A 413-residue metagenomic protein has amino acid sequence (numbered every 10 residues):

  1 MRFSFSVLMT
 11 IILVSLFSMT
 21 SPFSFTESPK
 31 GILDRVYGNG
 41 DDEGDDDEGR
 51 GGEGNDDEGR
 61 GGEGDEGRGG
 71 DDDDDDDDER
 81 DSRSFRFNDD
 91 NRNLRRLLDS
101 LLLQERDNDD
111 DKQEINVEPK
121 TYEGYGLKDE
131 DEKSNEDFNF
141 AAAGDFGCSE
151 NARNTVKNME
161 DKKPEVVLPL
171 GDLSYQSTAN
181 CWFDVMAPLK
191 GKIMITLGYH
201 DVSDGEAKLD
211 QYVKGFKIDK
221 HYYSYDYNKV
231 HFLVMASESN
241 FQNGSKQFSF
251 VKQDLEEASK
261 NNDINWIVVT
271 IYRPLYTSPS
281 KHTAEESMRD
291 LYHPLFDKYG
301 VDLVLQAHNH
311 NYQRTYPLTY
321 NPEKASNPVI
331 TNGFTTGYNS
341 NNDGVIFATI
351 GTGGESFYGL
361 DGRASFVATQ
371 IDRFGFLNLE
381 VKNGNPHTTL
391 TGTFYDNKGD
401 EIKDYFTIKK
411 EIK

Functional and structural regions predicted by a protein language model:
M1-S24: Classical Sec-dependent N-terminal signal peptides that target proteins to the secretory pathway
E27-Y37, D81-R106: Alpha-helical segments embedded in low-complexity/disordered contexts
N39-S82, D109-D111: Long, acidic low-complexity intrinsically disordered regions
E105, D109-C181, S278: N-terminal active-site segment of His-dependent metallophosphoesterases
V117-K128, N139, E160, A179-D263 (+7 more regions): Extended active-site neighborhood of metal-dependent phosphoesterases/phosphodiesterases
D145, G171-D172, G198-Y199, Y272 (+1 more regions): Active-site glycine-centered loops adjacent to acidic/histidine catalytic or metal-binding residues that shape
E380-T388: A short, structured loop/turn motif at beta-sheet edges
G392-K403: Short, solvent-exposed aromatic-acidic interface loops
